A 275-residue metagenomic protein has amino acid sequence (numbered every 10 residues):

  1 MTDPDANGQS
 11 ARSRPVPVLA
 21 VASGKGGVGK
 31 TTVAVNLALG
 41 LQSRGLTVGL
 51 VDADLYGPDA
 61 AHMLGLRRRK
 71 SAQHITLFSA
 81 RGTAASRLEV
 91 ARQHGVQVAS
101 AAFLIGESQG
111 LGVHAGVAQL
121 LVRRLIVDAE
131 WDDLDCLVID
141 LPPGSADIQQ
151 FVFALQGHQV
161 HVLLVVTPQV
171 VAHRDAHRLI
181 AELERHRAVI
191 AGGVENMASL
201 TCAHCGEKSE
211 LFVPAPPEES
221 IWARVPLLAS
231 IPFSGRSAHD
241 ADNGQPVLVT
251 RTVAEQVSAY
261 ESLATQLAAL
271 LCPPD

Functional and structural regions predicted by a protein language model:
M1-V28, T32, R69-A72: Extreme N-terminal, non-catalytic leader segments that precede Walker-type/kinase nucleotide-binding cores
P15, G26, A60, A99 (+7 more regions): Residue-level signature of catalytic and energy-coupling elements of molecular machines, predominantly ATP/GTP-dependent
P17-L55, A176, I180-L183: Walker A/P-loop phosphate-binding motif and the immediately C-terminal alpha-helix
L41-L104: Phosphate-binding loop that captures ATP/GTP phosphates
A101-V117, R123-F151: Switch II (G3) loop of P-loop NTPases
C136, P142-S230, G235-H239: Conserved catalytic-core segment of NTP-binding enzymes
A241-Q256: C-terminal boundary of histidine-terminating zinc-finger modules
A264-D275: Short, hydrophobic alpha-helical segments
